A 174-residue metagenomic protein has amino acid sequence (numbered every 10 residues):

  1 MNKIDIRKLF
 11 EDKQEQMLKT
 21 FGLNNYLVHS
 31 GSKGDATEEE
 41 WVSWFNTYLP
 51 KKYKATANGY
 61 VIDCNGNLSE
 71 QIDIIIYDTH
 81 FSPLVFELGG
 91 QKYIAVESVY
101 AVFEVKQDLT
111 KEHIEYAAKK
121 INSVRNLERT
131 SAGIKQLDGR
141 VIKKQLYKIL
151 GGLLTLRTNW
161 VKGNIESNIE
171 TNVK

Functional and structural regions predicted by a protein language model:
M1-Q71, I76-K174: Intrinsically disordered, low-complexity Ser/Thr/Pro/Gly-rich regulatory segments
